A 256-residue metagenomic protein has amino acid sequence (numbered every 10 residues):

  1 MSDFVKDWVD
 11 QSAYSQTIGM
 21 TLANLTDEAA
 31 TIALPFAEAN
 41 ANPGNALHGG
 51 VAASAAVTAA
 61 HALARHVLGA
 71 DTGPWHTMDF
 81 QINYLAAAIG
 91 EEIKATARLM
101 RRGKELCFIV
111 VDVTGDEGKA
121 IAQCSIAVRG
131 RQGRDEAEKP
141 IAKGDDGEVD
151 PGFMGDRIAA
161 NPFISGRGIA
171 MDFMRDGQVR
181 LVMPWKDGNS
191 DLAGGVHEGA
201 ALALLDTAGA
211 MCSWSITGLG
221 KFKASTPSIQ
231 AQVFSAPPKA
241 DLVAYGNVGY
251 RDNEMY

Functional and structural regions predicted by a protein language model:
M1-Y256: Terminal targeting signals and extreme-terminal segments of soluble enzymes
